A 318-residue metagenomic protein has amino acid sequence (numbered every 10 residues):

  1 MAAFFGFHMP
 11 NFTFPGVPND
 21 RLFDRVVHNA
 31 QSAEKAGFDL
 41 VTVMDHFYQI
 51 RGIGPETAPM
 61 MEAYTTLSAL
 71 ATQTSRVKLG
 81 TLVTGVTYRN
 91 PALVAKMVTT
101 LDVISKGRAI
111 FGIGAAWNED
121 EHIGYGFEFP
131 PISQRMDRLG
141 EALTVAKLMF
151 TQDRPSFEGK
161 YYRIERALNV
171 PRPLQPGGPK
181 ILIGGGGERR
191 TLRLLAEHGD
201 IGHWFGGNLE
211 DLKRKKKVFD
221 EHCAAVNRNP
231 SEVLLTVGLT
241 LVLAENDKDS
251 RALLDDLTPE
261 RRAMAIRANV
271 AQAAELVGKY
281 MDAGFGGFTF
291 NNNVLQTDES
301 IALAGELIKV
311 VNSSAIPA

Functional and structural regions predicted by a protein language model:
M1-Q73, G177-P179, N291-L295, A302 (+1 more regions): N-terminal beta1-alpha1-beta2 module of alpha/beta enzyme domains
A3, I53-G54, T81, T87-H198 (+2 more regions): Internal, glycine-rich beta/alpha segment that forms the wall or movable "lid" of small-molecule/cofactor binding
F5-F7, V41-V43, K78-T81, A109-I113 (+4 more regions): Hydrophobic faces of well-ordered beta-strands that scaffold small-molecule active sites in alpha/beta enzyme cores
M9, S32-E34, D39, S133-L174 (+1 more regions): An alpha-helical appendage that flanks or caps ligand/catalytic pockets
N11-D24, T84-A92, P176-G187, T258-A271: Active-site mouth loops of central-metabolism enzymes
D20-A33, V94-M97, G184-E197, L253 (+1 more regions): Short, acidic/polar
E34-K35, L67-R76, V98, D102-R108 (+3 more regions): Acidic (Asp/Glu)-rich catalytic clusters
A58-M61, L93-S105, D256-R261, I301-K309: Short, electropositive alpha-helical surface patch
